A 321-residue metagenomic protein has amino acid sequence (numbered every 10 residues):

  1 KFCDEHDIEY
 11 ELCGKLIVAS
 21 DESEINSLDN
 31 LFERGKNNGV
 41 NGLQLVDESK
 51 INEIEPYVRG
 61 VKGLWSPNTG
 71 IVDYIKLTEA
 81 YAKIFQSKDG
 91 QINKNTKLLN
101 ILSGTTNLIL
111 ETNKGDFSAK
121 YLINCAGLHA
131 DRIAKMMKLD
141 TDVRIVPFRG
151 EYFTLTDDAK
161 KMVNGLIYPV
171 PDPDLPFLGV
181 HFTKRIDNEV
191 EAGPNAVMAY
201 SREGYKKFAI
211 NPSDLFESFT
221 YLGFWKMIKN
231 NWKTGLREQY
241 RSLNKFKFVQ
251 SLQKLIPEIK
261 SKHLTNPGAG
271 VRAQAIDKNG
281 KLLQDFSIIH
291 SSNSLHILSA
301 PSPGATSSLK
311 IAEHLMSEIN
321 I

Functional and structural regions predicted by a protein language model:
K1-K50, G60, G179-V180, S201 (+1 more regions): Dinucleotide-binding Rossmann-like beta1-alpha1 core, especially the glycine-rich loop that anchors the ADP
H6-I8, M198-T234: Glycine-rich active-site loop/strand segments that organize a redox cofactor
E9-A19, G42, K50-K88, N107-N113 (+3 more regions): Helix-loop-beta segment of a Rossmann-like dinucleotide-binding subdomain
Y10-C13, D142-F148, I259-G268: A short coil-to-beta-strand element that immediately follows conserved catalytic motifs
L43-V46, Q91-N93, T265: General small-molecule cofactor/ligand-binding pocket signal
L64-Y121, C125, H129-R132, S307-N320: Helical element adjacent to the flavin cofactor pocket in flavoenzyme catalytic cores
I101-N211: Flavin-dependent oxidoreductases
S218-I321: C-terminal catalytic lobe of FAD-dependent flavoproteins
